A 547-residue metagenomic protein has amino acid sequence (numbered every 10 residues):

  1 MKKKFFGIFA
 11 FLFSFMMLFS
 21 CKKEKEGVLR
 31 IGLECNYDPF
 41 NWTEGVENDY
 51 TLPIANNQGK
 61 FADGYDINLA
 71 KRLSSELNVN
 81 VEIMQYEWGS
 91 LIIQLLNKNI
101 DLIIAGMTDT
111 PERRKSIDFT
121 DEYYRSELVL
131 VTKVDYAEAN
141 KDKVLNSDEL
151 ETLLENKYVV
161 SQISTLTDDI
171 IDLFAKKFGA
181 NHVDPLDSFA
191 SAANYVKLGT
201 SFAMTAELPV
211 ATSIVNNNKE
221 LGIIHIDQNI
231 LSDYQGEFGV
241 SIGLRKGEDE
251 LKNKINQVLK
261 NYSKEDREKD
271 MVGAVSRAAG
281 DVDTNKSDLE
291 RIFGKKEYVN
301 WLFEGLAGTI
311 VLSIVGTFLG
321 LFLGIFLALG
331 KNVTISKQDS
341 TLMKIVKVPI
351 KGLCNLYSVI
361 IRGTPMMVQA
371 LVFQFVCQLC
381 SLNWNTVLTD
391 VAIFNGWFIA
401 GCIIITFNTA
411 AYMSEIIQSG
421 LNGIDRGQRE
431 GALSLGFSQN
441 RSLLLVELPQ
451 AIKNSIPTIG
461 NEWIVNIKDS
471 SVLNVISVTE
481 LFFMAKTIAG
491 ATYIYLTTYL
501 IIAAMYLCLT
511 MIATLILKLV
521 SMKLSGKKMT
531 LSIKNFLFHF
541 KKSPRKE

Functional and structural regions predicted by a protein language model:
F19-S20: C-terminal motif of bacterial Sec signal peptides marking the signal peptidase cleavage site
E26-M107: Extracytoplasmic small-molecule ligand-binding "clamshell" domains of the periplasmic binding protein/Venus flytrap
C35-D38, G59-E76, M107, R125 (+2 more regions): Bilobed "Venus flytrap"/periplasmic-binding protein-like clamshell domains and structurally analogous long
C35-N36, Y124-T132, A137, N216-L259 (+1 more regions): Periplasmic-binding protein-like
L73, L95-L96, L153, Y195-K197 (+2 more regions): Hydrophobic residues within well-ordered alpha-helices
G89-L96, G106-S116, D169-F174, A190 (+1 more regions): A ligand-binding cleft/hinge motif common to bilobed small-molecule-binding domains
S161-D184, N256-F293, E297: Ligand-binding clefts/hinges and TM-proximal coupling segments of bilobed small-molecule sensing domains
D283-E547: Transmembrane alpha-helices and adjacent helix-loop boundaries
